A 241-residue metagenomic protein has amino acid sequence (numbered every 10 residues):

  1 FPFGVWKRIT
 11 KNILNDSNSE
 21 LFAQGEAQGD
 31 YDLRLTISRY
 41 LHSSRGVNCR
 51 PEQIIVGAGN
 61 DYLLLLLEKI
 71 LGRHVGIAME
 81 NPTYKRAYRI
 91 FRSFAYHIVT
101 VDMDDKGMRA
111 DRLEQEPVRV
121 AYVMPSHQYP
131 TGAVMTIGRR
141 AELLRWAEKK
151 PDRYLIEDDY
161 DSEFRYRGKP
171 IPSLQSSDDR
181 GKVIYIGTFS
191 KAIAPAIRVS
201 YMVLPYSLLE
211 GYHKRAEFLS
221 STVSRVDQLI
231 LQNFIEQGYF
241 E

Functional and structural regions predicted by a protein language model:
F3: Glycine-rich active-site loop/strand segments that organize a redox cofactor
T10-P151, E163, K169-S177: Conserved core of the PLP fold type I
D158-D159: Walker B catalytic acidic pair
I184-G187, K191-E241: PLP-dependent aminotransferase class I/II
